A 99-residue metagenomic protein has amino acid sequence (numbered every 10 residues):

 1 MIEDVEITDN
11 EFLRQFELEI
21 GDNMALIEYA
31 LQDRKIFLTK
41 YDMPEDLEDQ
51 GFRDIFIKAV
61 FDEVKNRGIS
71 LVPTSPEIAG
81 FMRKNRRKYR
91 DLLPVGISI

Functional and structural regions predicted by a protein language model:
I2-D33, F37, E45, D62 (+2 more regions): Extended, composition-driven regions rather than compact fold-specific motifs
L38-Y41, K58: A short alpha-helix capping/helix-coil boundary motif
D42-E48: A short, internal acetyl-CoA/4′-phosphopantetheine-binding micro-motif in the GNAT/acyltransferase core
D49-D62: Conserved acetyl-CoA-binding loop-helix of GNAT-fold acetyltransferases
